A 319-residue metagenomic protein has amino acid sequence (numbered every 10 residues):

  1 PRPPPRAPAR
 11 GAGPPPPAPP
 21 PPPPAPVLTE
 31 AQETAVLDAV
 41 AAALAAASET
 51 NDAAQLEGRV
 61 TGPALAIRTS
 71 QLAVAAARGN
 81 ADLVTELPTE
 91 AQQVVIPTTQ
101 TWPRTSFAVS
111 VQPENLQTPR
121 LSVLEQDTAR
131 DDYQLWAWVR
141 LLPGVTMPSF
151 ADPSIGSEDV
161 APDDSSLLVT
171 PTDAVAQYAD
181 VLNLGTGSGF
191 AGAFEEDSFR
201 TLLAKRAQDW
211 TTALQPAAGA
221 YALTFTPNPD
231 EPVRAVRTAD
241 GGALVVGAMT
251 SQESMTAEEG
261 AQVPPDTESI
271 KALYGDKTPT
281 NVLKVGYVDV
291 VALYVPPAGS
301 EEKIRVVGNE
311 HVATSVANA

Functional and structural regions predicted by a protein language model:
P1, E114-A176, T238-V246, T256 (+2 more regions): Short beta-strand edge/turn micro-motifs at domain boundaries
P1-A18: Secretory targeting and sorting signals
P23-A76, F150-Y221: Core segments of small alpha/beta cavity-forming domains
P24, E86-T89, G275: Long, glycine/tryptophan/cysteine-rich extracytoplasmic
Q32, N51-D52, G58-V60, A64-I67 (+9 more regions): Primarily mature extracellular domains of secreted and cell-surface proteins, especially surface-exposed modules
A75-P119, Y221-G260: Surface-exposed, charged secondary-structure patches
T201, K205-V288: Intrinsically disordered, low-complexity segments enriched in Gly and acidic/Ser/Thr residues that form flexible
